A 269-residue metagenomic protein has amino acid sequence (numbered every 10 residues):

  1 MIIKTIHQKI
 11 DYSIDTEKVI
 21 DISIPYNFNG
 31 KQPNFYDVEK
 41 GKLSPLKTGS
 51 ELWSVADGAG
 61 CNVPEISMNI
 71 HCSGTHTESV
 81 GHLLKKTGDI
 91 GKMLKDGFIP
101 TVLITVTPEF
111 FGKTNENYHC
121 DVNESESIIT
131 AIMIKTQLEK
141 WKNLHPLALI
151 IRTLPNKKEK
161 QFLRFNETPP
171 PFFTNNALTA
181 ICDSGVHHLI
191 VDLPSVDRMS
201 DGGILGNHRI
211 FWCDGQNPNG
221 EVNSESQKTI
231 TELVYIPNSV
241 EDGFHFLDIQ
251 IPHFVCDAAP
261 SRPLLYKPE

Functional and structural regions predicted by a protein language model:
M1-E269: Active-/binding-site microenvironments in catalytic and ligand-binding cores
